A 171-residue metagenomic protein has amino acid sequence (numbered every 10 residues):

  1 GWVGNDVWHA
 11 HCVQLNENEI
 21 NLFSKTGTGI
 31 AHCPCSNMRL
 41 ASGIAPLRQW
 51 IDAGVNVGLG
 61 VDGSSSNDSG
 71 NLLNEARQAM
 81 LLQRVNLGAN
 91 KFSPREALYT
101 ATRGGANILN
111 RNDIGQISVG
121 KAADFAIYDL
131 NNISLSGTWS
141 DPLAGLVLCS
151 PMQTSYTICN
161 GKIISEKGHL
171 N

Functional and structural regions predicted by a protein language model:
G1-S69: Active-site core of metal-dependent hydrolases
W2, R48-N132, V147-P151: His/Asp/Glu-enriched, well-ordered alpha-helical/loop segment that forms or immediately abuts the divalent-metal
Q14-L15, C35-N37, D62-S65, G105 (+3 more regions): Short, glycine-/Ser/Thr-/acidic-enriched flexible segments
N16-E17, A41-I44, K91, R111-I114 (+1 more regions): Structural motif corresponding to alpha-helix initiation and N-cap regions
I20-N21, I117-S118, S155: Short secondary-structure boundary/capping segments
L22, G70, V119, T138-W139: Short glycine/proline-enriched turns and hinge-like loops at secondary-structure junctions
P34-S36, G88, D113, L135 (+2 more regions): Glycine-rich, flexible loop/turn motifs
A122-H169: C-terminal cap of metal-dependent C-N hydrolases
